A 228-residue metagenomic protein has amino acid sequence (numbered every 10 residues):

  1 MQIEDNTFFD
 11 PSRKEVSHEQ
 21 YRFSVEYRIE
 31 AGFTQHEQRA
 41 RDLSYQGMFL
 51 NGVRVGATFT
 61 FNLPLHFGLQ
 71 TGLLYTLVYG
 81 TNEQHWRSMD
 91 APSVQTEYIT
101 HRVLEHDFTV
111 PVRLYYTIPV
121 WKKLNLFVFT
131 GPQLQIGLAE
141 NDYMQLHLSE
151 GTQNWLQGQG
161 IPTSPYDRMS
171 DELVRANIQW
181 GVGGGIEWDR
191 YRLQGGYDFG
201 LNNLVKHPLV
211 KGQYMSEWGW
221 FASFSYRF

Functional and structural regions predicted by a protein language model:
M1-T58: Short glycine/proline- and aromatic-enriched beta-strand/turn motifs that initiate or cap beta-hairpins
E26-R28, G72-L74, V128-G131: Extended hydrophobic secondary-structure segments that form protein cores and membrane-embedded regions
T34-F49, V78-D107, G137-Q179, N203-M215 (+1 more regions): Extracellular/periplasm-exposed beta-strand and loop segments of Gram-negative cell-envelope proteins, dominated by
G52-G56, T109-R113, G181, F221-S223: Membrane-embedded beta-strand positions in outer-membrane beta-barrel channels/transporters
V53-T81: N-terminal hydrophobic signal/anchor transmembrane helix of membrane proteins
A57, E97-H101, V112-I118: Short secondary-structure capping micro-motifs at structural edges
F61, F67, V110-K206, F228: Outer-membrane beta-barrel transmembrane domain signature
I186, S216-F228: Outer-membrane beta-barrel "beta-signal"
